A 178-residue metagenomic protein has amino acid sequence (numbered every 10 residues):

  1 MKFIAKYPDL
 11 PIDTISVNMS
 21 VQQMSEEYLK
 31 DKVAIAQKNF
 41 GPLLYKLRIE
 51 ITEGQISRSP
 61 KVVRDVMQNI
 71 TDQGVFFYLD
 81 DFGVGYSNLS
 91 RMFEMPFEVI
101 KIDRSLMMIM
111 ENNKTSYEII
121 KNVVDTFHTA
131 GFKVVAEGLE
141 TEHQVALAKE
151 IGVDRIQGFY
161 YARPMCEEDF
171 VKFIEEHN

Functional and structural regions predicted by a protein language model:
M1-I4, I12: Short, compositionally biased "basic patch" segments
F3, K32-A36: A short, hydrophobic coiled-coil helix within the histidine kinase transmitter core
F3, Y7, S20-E27, K46 (+2 more regions): EAL-family c-di-GMP phosphodiesterase catalytic domain
D9-N18: Short helix-loop-beta-strand segments that form the rim/entrance of peptidase-like active sites
V63: Conserved AAA+/SF3 P-loop NTPase catalytic/coupling segment centered on the Walker-B
V66: Conserved functional hotspot residues or short segments at active or partner-binding sites across diverse domains
